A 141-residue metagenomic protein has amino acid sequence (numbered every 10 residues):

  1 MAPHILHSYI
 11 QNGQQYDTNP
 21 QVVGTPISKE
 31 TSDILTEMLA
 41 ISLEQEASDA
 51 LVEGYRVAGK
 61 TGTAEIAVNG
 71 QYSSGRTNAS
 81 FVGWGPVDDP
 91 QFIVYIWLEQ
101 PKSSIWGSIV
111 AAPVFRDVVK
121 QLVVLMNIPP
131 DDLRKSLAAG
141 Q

Functional and structural regions predicted by a protein language model:
M1-G54, K102-I105, L125-Q141: Conserved active-site-proximal loop/helix segments of enzymes involved in bacterial cell-wall and related
A2-P3, S32-T36, A79, A112 (+1 more regions): Extracytoplasmic/secreted envelope proteins and their assembly/folding machinery, especially bacterial periplasmic
H4, N78-S80, P90-F92: Envelope-exposed proteins and targeting segments
L35, K60-G62, V82, V94 (+1 more regions): Residue-level preference for non-acidic, small/hydrophobic
E53-G85: Short, Gly/Ser/Thr-enriched beta-strand-loop segments that form substrate-interacting elements of hydrolase/peptidase
V82, Q91-Q100, S104: Short, well-ordered beta-strand elements
I105-I109, P113: Short, conserved micro-motifs enriched in small and acidic residues
